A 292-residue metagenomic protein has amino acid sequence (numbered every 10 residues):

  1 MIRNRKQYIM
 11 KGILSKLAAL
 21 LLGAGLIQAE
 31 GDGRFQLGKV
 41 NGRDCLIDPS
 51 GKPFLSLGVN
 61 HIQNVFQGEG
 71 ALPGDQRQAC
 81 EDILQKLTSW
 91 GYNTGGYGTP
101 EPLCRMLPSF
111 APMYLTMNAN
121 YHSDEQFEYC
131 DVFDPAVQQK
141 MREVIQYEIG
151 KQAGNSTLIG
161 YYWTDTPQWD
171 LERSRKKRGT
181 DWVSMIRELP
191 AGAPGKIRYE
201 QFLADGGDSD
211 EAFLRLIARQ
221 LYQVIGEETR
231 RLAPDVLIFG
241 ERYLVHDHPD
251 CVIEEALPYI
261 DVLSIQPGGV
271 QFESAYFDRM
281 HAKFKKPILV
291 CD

Functional and structural regions predicted by a protein language model:
M1-I9: Short, Lys/Arg-enriched N-terminal segments with co-localized hydrophobic residues within the first ~10-30 amino acids
K11-L20: Sec-dependent signal peptide recognition, specifically the positively charged N-region followed immediately by
G23-E30: Bacterial Sec-dependent signal peptides at the C-terminal "C-region" and cleavage site
G31-I159, E211, R215, C291-D292: Active-site-adjacent substrate/metal-binding segments within catalytic domains of carbohydrate-active enzymes
R105-D124, W163-F202: Aromatic- and acidic-residue-enriched segments that line the glycan-binding/catalytic groove of carbohydrate-active
F202-F213: Short glycine/proline- and acidic residue-enriched helix-loop micro-motifs that form flexible lids or anion-recognition
A212, L216-E227, R231-D292: Glycoside hydrolase catalytic-domain groove-lining segments
